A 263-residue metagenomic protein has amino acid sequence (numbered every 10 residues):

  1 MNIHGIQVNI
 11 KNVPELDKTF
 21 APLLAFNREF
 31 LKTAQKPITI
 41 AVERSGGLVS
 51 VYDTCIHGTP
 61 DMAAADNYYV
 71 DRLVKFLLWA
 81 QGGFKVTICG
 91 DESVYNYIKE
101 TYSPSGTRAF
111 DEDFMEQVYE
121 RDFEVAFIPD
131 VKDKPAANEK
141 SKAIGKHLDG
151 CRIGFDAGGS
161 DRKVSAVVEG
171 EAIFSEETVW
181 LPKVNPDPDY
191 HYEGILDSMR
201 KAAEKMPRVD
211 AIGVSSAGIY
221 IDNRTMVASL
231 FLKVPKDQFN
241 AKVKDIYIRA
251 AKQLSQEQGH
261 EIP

Functional and structural regions predicted by a protein language model:
H4-K140: N-terminal accessory interaction module
R28, P37-D61, A157-D197, K201 (+1 more regions): Short glycine-rich, Thr/Ser-proximal phosphate-binding strand/loop in the N-terminal lobe of ATP-dependent enzymes
Q35, Q81, K146-C151, G159-S160: A short, charged/proline- and glycine-enriched loop that marks the coil->beta-strand transition at the N-terminal
Q35-V49, D210-A211, S215-V227: A mobile "lid/hinge" subdomain adjacent to the ATP/sugar-phosphate binding pocket shared across diverse ATP-dependent
H57-D71, K75-Q81, E92, Y97-I128 (+3 more regions): Glycine-rich phosphate-binding loop and adjoining helix at the ATP-binding site of ATP-dependent phosphoryl-transfer
Y69-V74, L148-C151, D197-R200: Short alpha-helical segments and helix-capping/turn motifs at coil-helix boundaries
K85-T87, G150-D156, V209-G213, P263: Short glycine-aspartate micro-motif
D133-I153: Long, contiguous juxta-domain segments that are non-catalytic but functionally important
